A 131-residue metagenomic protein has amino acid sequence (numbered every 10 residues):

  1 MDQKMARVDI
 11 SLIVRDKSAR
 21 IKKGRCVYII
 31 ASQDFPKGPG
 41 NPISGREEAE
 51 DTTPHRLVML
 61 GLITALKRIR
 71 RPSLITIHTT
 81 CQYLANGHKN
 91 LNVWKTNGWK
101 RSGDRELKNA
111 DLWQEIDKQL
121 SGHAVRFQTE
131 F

Functional and structural regions predicted by a protein language model:
M1-R56, K67-R68: RNase H-like nuclease fold core
D16-A19, L62, L66-F131: RNase H catalytic domain
L57, G61: Loop-to-helix element that buttresses phosphate recognition and phosphoryl-transfer chemistry
